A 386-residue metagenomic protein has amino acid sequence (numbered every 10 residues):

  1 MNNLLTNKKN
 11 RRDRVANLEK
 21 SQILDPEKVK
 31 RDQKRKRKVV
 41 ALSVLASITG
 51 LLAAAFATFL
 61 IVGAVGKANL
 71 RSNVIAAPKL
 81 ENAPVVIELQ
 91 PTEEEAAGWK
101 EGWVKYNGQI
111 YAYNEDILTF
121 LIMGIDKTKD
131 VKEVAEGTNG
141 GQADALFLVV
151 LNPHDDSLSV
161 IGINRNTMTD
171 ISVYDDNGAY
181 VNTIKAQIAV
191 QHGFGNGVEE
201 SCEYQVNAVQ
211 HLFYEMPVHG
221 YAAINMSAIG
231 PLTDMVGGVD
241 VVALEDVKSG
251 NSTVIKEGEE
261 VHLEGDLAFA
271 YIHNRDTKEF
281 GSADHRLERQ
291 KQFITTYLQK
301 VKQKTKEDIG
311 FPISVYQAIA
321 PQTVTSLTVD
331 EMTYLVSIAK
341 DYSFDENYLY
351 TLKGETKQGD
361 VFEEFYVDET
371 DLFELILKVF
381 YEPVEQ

Functional and structural regions predicted by a protein language model:
N2-S43, F56-Q386: Non-catalytic, solvent-exposed segments at the cell envelope interface
S47-F56: Core hydrophobic alpha-helical transmembrane segments of single-pass membrane proteins
